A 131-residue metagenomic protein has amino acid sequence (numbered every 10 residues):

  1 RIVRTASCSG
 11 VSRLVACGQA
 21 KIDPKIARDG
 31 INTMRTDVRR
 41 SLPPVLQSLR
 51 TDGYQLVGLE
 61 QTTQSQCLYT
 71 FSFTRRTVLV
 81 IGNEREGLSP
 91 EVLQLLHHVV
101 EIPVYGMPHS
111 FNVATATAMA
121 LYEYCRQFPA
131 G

Functional and structural regions predicted by a protein language model:
R1-T62, C125: RNA substrate-binding interface of SAM-dependent RNA methyltransferases
A6, L56, V80, L96 (+1 more regions): Conserved RecA-like P-loop NTPase ATPase core
Q19, S41, E84-E86, V104-P108: Short, acidic/turn-prone active-site loops that include or flank metal/cofactor- and phosphate-binding residues
P24, Q66, L88, H109 (+1 more regions): Conserved protein kinase catalytic core
G30-T36, T74-T77, M119: Short, hinge-like loop/turn segments at secondary-structure boundaries
T62-P103: Active-site/ligand-binding-proximal alpha/beta "capping" segment
L93-G131: Structured adenosyl-cofactor binding patch, chiefly the S-adenosyl-L-methionine
